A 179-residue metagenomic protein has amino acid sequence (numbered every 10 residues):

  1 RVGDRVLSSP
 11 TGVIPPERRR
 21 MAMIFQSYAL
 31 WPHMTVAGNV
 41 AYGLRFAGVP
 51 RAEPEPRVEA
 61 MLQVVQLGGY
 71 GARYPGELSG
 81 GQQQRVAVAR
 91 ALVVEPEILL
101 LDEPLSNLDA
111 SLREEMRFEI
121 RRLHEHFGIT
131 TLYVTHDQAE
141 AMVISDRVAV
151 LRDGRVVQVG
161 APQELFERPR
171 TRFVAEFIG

Functional and structural regions predicted by a protein language model:
R1-R20, V49-R51: ABC ATPase NBD Q-loop/coupling interface
R20-A22, L30-F173: ABC ATPase nucleotide-binding domains
S27: Serine-hydrolase catalytic-loop signature spanning alpha/beta hydrolases and amidase-signature enzymes
I178-G179: ABC ATPase nucleotide-binding domains
